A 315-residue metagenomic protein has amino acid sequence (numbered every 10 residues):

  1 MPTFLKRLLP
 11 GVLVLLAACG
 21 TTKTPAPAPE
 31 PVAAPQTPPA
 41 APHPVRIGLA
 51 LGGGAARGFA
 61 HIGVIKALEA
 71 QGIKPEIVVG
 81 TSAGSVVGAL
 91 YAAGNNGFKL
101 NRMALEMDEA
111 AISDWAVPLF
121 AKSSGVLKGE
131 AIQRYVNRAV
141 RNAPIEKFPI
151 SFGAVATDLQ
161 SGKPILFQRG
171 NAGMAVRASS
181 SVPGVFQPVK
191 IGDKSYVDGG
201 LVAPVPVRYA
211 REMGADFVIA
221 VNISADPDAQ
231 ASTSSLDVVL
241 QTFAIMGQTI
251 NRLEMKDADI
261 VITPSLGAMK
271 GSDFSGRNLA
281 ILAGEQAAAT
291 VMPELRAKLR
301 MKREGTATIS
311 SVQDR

Functional and structural regions predicted by a protein language model:
M1-A17: Sec-dependent bacterial lipoprotein signal peptides
P2-F4, C19-V78, L90-R315: Patatin-like phospholipase
G80, G84: Gly/Ala-rich beta-loop-alpha elbow adjacent to hydrolase catalytic centers
